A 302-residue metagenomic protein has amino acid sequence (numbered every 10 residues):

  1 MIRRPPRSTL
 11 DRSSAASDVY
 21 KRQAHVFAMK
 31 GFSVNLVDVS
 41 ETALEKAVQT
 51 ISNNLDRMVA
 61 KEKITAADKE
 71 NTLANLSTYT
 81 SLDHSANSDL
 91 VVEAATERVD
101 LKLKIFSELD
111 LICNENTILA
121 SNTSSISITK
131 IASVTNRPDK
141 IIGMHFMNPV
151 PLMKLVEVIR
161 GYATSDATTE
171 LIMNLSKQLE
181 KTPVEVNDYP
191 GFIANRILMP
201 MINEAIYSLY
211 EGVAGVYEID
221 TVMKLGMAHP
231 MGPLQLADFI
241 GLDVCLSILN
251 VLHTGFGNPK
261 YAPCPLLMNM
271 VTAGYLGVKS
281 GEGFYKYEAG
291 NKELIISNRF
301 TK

Functional and structural regions predicted by a protein language model:
M1-A16, Y20: Single conserved hydrophobic/aromatic residue that forms the stacking wall/gate of nucleotide- or nucleobase-binding
S14-R57, K61: NAD(P)+-binding Rossmann beta1-loop-alpha1 motif at the extreme N-terminus of oxidoreductases
K30-F32, E170, K177-D188, Y210-E211 (+1 more regions): NAD(P)-dependent Rossmann-like dehydrogenase/reductase catalytic/cofactor-binding core
S40, T65, S165, A214-E218: Helix N-cap / loop-to-helix initiation motif
R57-I118, I126: Rossmann-like NAD(P)-binding element
I118-D188, N195-R196: Rossmann-fold dinucleotide-binding core
